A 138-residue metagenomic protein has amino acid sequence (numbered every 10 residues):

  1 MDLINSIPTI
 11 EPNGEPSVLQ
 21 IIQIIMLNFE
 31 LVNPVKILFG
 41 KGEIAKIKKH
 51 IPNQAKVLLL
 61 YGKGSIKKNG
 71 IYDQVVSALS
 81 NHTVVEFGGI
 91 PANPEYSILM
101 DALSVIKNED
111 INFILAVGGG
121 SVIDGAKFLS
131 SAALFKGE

Functional and structural regions predicted by a protein language model:
D2-E11, V18-F113: ATP/NTP phosphate-donor binding region
S97-E138: Glycine/threonine-rich beta-strand-loop-alpha-helix active-site module that forms ligand/phosphate-binding
